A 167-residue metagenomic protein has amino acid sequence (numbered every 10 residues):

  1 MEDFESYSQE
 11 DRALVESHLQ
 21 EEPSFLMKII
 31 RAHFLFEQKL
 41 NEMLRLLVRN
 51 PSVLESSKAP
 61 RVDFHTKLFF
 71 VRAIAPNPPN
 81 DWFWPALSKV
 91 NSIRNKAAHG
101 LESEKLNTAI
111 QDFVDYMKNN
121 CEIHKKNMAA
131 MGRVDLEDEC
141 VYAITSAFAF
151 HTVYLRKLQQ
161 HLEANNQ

Functional and structural regions predicted by a protein language model:
M1-S92, K96-Q167: Amphipathic alpha-helical interface elements
